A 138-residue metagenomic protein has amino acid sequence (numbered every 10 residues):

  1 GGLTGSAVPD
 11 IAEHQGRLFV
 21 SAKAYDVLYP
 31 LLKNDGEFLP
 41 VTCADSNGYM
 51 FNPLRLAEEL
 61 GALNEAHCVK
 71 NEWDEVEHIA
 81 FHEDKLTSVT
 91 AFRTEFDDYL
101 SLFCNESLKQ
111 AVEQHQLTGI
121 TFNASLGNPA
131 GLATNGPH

Functional and structural regions predicted by a protein language model:
G1-H138: Phosphate/anion-contacting hairpin/loop surfaces
